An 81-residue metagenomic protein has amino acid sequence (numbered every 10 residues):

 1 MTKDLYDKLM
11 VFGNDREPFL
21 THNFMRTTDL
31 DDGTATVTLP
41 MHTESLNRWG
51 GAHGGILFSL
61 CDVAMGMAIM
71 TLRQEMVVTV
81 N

Functional and structural regions predicted by a protein language model:
M1-N81: Terminal targeting signals and extreme-terminal segments of soluble enzymes
